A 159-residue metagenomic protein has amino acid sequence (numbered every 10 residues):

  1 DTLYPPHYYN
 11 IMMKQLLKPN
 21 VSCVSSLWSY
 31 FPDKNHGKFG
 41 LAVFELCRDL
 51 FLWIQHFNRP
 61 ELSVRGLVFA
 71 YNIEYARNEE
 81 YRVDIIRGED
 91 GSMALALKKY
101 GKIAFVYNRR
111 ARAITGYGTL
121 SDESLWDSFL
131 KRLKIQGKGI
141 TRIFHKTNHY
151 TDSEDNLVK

Functional and structural regions predicted by a protein language model:
D1-L3: The conserved acidic donor/metal-binding loop of glycosyltransferases
P6-K38: Conserved donor NDP-sugar-binding/catalytic core segment of glycosyltransferases
S25-P32, F39-L62: Short, flexible, basic/aromatic active-site loop/helix in glycosyltransferases
D49, S124-D152: Catalytic core of nucleotide-sugar-dependent glycosyltransferases
S63-E79: Conserved nucleotide-sugar donor-binding and metal-coordinating catalytic region shared by glycosyltransferases
I86-M93: Acidic donor-binding loop at a coil-to-helix junction in glycosyltransferase catalytic cores that engages
A96-K98: Hydrophobic residues within well-ordered alpha-helices
N108-S124: Active-site donor/metal-binding and catalytic loop motifs of nucleotide-sugar-dependent glycosylation enzymes
